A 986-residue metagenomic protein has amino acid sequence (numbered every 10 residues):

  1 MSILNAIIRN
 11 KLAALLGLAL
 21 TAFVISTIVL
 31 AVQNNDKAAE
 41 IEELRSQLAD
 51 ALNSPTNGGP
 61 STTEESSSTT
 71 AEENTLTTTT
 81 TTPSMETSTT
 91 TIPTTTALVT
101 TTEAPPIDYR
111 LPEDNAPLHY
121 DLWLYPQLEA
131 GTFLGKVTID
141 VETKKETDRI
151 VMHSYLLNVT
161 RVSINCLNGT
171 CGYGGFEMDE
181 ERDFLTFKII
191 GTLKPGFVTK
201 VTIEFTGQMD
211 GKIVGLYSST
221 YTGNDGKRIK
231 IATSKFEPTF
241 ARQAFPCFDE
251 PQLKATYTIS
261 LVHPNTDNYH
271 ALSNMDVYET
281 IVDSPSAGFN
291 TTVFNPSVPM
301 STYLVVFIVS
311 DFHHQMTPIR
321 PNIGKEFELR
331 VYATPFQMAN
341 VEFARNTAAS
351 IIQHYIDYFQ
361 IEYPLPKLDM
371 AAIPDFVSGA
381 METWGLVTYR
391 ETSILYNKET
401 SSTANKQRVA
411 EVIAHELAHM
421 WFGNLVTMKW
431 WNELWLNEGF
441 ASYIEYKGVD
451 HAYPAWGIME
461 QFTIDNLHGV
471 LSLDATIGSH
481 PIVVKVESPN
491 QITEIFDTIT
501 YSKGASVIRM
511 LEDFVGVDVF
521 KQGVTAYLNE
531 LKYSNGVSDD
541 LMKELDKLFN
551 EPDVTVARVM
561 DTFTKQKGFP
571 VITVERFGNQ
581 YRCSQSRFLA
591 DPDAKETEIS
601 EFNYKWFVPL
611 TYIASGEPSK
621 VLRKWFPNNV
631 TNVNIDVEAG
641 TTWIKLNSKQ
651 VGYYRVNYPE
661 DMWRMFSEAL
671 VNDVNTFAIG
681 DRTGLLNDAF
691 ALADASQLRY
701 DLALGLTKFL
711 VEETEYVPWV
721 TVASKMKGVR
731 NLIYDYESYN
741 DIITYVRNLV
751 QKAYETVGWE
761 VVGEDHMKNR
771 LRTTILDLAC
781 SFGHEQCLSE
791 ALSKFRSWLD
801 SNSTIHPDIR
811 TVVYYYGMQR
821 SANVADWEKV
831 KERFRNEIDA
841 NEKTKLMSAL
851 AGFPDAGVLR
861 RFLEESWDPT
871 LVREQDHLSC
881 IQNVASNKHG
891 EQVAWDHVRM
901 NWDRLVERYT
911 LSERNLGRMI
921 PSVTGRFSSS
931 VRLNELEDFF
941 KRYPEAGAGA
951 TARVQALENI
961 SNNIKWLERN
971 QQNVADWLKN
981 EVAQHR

Functional and structural regions predicted by a protein language model:
R9-P55, T87, T94-L134, G169 (+2 more regions): N-terminal, polar/Ser/Thr-rich
S61-T102: Extracellular mucin-like PTS domains
E86-S88, T95, V159, F294 (+5 more regions): Hydrophobic alpha-helical and helix-loop surface patches within well-folded domains that function as non-catalytic
P105-E113, P195, T202-T258, S310-P318 (+3 more regions): Glycine/proline-rich low-complexity spacer/linker segments in large multi-domain proteins
G135, K235-T239, P246-A414, H480 (+3 more regions): Hydrophobic helix-coil surface modules that form long, contiguous segments used for peptide/substrate interaction
L157-G223, S286, N632-E638: A surface-exposed beta-strand-loop module
N158-C166, D553-A557, T562, F569-N647: Beta-strand-rich binding/interaction modules
E460, L467-H468, A475, F577 (+3 more regions): Long, ordered, helix-rich scaffold segments
